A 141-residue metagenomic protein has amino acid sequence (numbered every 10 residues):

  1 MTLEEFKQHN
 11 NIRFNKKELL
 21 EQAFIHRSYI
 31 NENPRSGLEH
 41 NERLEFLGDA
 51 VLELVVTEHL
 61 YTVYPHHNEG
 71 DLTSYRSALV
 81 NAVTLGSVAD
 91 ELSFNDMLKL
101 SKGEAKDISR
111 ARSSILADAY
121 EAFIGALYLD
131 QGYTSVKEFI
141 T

Functional and structural regions predicted by a protein language model:
M1-T141: Double-stranded RNA-binding/processing signature
